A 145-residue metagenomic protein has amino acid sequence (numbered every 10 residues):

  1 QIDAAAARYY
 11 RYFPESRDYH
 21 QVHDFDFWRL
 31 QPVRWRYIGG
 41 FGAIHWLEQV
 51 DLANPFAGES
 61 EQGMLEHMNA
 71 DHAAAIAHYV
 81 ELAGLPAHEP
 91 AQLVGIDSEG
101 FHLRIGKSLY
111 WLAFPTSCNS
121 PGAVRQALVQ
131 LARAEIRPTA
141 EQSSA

Functional and structural regions predicted by a protein language model:
D3-R17: Short acidic (Asp/Glu) patches
D18-A145: C-terminal edge-of-domain segments
